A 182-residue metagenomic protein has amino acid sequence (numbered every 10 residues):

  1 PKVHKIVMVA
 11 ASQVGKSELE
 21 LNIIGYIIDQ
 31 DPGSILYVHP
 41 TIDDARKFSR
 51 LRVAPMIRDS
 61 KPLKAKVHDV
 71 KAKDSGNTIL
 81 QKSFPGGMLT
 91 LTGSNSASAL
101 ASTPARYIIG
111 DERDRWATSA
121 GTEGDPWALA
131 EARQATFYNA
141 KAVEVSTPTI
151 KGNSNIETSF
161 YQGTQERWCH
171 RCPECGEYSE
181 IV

Functional and structural regions predicted by a protein language model:
P1-V182: Phosphate/NTP-binding elements of NTP-utilizing enzymes
